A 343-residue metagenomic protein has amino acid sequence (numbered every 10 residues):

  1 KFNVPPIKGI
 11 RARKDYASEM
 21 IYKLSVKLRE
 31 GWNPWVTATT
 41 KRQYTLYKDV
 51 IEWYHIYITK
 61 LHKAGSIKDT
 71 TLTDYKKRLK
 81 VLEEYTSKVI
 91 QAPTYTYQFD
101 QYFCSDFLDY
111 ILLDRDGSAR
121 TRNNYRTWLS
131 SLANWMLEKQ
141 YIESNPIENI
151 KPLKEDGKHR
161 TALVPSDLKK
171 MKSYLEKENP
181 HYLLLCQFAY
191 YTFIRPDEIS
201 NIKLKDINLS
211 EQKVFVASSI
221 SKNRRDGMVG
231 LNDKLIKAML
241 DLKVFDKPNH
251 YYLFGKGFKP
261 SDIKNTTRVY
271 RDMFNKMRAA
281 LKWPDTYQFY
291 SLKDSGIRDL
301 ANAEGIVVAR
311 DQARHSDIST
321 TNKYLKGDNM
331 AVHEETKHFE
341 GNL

Functional and structural regions predicted by a protein language model:
F2-T94, Y102: N-terminal DNA-binding module of tyrosine recombinases/phage integrases
K23, K27, R78-Y85, A92-S105 (+3 more regions): N-terminal DNA-binding recognition helix of tyrosine site-specific recombinases/integrases
I111, F188-A189, I202, D299-L300 (+2 more regions): Short alpha-helical segment immediately N-terminal to, or the first helix within, an HTH/HTH-like DNA-binding domain
N123-Y125, E138, I142-E143, E148-P196 (+2 more regions): Basic, Lys/Arg- and aromatic-enriched nucleic-acid-binding interface segment
N149, N201-D241: Conserved tyrosine-mediated DNA breakage-rejoining catalytic core shared by Y-recombinases
S173-E178, Y182, T192, V229 (+5 more regions): Short, basic (Lys/Arg/His-rich) helix/loop patches that form interaction surfaces in the mid-to-C-terminal regions
E211, D241, F245-P248, K256-S261 (+1 more regions): C-terminal secondary-structure termini that scaffold catalytic or DNA-interacting sites
S218-I220, A313-H338: Catalytic-site neighborhood detector that most strongly recognizes the C-terminal catalytic loop/helix of tyrosine
